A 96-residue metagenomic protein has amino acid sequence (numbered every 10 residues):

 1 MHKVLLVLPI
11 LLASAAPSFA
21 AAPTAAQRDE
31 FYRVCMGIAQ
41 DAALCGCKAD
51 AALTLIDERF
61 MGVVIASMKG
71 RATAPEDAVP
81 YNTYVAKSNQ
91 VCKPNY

Functional and structural regions predicted by a protein language model:
M1-A20: Classic N-terminal secretory signal peptides
A20-N95: Post-signal/leader-peptide non-cytosolic segments of secretory proteins
